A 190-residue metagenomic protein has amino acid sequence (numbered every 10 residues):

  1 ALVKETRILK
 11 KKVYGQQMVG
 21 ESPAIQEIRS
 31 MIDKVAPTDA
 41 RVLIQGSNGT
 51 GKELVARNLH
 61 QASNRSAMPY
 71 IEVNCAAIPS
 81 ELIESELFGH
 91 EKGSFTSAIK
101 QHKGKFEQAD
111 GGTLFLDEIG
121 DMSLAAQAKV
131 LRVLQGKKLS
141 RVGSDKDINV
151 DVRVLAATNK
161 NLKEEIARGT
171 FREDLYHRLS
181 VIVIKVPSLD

Functional and structural regions predicted by a protein language model:
A1-L2: Receiver (REC) domain switch/output surface
R7-N149, V154-K160, E165, S188-L189: AAA+ ATPase active-site-proximal loops
V13, V181-I184: Short, solvent-exposed beta-strand edge segments and adjacent coil->beta transition regions
R57, R178, I182: ABC-type ATPase nucleotide-binding domain
R168-F171: Charged helix-capping and loop-helix junction motifs
